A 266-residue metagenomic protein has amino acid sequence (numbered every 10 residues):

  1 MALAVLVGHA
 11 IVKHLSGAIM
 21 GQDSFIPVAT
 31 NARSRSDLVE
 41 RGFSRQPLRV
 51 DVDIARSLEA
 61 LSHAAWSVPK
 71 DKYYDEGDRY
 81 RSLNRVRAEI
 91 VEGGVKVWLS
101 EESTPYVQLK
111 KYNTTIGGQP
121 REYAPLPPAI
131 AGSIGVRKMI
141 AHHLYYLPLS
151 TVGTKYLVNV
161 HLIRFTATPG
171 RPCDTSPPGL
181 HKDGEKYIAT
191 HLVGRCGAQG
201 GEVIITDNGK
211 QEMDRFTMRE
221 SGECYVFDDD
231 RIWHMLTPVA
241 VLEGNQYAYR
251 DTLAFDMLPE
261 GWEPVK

Functional and structural regions predicted by a protein language model:
A2-K111: N-terminal auxiliary "cap/dimerization" subdomain that precedes the catalytic jelly-roll/cupin core of mononuclear
R45, L162, I188-T190, C224-V226 (+1 more regions): Conserved hydrophobic/aromatic beta-strand scaffold that supports enzyme active sites
E89-V91, H161-I163, L192, D228 (+1 more regions): Structured loops at beta-to-helix junctions and adjacent beta-edge loops in soluble globular domains
I90-N159: Signature of the catalytic double-stranded beta-helix
E122-K138, T166-P172, V193-I204, E260-K266: Short N-terminal helix-initiation segments at or just after the protein's N-terminus
T151-E220: Catalytic core of non-heme Fe(II) oxygenases with the double-stranded beta-helix
E202-K266: Catalytic core of Fe(II)/2-oxoglutarate
